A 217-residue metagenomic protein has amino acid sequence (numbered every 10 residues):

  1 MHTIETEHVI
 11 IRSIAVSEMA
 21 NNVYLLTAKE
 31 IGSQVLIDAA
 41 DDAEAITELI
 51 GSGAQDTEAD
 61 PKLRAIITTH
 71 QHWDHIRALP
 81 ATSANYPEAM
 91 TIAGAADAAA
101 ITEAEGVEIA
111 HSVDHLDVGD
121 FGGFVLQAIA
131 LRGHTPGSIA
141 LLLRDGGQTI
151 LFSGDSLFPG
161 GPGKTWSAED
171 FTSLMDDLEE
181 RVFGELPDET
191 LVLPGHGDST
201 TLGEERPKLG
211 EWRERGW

Functional and structural regions predicted by a protein language model:
H2-G53, A140-G154, P159: Conserved beta-strand hairpin/beta-sheet module of binuclear metal-dependent hydrolase folds, prominently
V9, N21, D114, P136-S138 (+1 more regions): Short beta-strand-initiation
I14, V113, L131: Hydrophobic residues at beta-strand termini and immediately following loops that shape nucleotide-binding pockets
L25-A28, A93, D120-F121, L141-L143 (+1 more regions): Conserved hydrophobic "DFG−1" position in protein kinase catalytic cores
I31-Q34, D41-V125, T149, K208-E211 (+1 more regions): Active-site HxH/HxHxD metal-binding segment of metal-dependent hydrolases
G32, D42, D56-K62, V107 (+2 more regions): Metallo-beta-lactamase
L116-A140: Pocket-forming structural segment of enzyme catalytic cores
